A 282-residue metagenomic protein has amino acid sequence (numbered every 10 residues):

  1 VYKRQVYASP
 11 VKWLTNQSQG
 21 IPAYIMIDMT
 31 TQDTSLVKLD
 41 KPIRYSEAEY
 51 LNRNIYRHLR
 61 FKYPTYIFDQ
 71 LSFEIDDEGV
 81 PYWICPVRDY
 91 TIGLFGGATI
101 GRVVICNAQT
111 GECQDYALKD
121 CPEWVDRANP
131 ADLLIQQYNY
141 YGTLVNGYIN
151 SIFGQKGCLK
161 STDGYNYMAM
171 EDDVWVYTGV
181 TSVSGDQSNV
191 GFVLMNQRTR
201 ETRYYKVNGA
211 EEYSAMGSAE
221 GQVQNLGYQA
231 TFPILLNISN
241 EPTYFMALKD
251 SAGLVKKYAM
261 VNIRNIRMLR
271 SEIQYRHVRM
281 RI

Functional and structural regions predicted by a protein language model:
V1-Y2: Short, small-residue-biased leader/transition segments that mark boundaries at the very start of proteins
P10-A98, C113: A cross-kingdom signal targeting lumenal/periplasmic-facing segments of multi-pass membrane and secretory-pathway
R60-Y63, E74-D77, P86-I282: Solvent-exposed soluble domains appended to multi-pass membrane proteins
